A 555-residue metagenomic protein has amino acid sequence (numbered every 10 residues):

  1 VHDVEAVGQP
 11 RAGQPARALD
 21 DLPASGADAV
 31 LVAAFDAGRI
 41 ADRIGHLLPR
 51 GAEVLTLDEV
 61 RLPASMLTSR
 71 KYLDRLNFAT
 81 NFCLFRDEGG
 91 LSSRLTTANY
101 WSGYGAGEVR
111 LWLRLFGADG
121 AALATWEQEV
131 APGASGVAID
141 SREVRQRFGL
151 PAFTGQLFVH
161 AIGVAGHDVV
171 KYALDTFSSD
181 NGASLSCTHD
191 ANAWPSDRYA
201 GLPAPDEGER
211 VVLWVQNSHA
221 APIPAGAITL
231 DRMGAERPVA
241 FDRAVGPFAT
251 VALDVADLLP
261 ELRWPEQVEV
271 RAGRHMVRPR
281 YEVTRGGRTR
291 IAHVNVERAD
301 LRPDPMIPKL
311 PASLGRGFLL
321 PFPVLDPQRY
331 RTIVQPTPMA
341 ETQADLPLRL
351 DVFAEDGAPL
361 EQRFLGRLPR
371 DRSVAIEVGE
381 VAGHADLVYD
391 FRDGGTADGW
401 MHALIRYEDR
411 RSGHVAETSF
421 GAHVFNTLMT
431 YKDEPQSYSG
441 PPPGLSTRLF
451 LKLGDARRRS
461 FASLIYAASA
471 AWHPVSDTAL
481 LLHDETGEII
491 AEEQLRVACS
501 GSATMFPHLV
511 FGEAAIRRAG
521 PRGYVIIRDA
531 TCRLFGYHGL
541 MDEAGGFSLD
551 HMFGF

Functional and structural regions predicted by a protein language model:
V1-R11: NAD(P)-binding Rossmann-fold cofactor-contacting core
R11-P23: Glycine-rich, highly charged phosphate/nucleotide-binding loops
L22-F555: Gly/Pro-rich, tryptophan- and cysteine-flecked surface segments typical of secreted/extracellular proteins
